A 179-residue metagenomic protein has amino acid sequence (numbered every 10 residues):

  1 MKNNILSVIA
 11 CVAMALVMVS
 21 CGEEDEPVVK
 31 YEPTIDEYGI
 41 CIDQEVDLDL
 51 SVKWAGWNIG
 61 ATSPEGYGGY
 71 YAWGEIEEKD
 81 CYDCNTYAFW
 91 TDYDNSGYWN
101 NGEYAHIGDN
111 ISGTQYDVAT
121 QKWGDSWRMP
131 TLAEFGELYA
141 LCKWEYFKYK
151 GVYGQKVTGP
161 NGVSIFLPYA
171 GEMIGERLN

Functional and structural regions predicted by a protein language model:
M1-I9: Bacterial N-terminal signal peptides that target proteins for export
V12-A13: Repetitive helical segments and hydrophobic/amphipathic motifs
V17-S20: C-terminal motif of bacterial Sec signal peptides marking the signal peptidase cleavage site
G22-E24: Bacterial signal peptide processing site
E26-N179: Conserved positions within compact, well-structured domain cores
